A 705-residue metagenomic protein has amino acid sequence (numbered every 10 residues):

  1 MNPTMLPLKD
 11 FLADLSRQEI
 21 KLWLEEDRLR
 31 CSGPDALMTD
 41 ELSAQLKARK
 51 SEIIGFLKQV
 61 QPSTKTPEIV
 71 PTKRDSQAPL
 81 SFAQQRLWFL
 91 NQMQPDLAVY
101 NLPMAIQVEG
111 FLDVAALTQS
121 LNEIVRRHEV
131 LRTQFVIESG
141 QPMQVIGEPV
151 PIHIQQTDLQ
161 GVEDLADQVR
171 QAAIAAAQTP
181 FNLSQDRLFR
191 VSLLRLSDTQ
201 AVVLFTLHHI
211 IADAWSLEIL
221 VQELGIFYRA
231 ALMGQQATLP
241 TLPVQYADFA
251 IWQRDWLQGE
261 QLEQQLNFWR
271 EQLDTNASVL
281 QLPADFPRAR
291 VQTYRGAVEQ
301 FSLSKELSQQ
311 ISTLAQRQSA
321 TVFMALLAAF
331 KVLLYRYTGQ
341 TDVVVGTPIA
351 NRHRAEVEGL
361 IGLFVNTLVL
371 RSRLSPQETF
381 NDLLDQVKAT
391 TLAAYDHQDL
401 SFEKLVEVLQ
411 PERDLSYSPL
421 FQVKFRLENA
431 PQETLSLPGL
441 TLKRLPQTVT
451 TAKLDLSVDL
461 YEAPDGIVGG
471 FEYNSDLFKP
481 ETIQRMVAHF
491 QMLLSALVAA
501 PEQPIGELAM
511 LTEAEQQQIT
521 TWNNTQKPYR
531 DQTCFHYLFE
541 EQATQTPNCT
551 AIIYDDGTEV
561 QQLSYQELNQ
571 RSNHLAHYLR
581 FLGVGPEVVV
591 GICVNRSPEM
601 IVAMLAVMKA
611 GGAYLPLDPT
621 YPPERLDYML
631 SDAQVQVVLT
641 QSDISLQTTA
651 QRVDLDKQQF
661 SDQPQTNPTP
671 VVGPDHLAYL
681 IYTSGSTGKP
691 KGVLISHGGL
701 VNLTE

Functional and structural regions predicted by a protein language model:
M1-Q245, L266, E271, L282-F286 (+12 more regions): Carrier-protein-dependent adenylate-forming modules in NRPS/ANL systems
S51-G55, L273-T275, E306-Q309, N429 (+3 more regions): Extracytoplasmic/secretory N-terminal segments
Q94-N101, T118, E129-V130, T199-Q200 (+9 more regions): His-Asp-centered acyl/peptidyl-transfer active-site segments
G140-P142, S192-L194, P283-R290, V332 (+2 more regions): Short, solvent-exposed loop/turn elements at beta->coil junctions and helix N-caps that rim active or binding pockets
R187, T293-G296: Active-site-adjacent structural elements in folded domains
T275, L282, V345-R352, P616-L617: RNase H-like polynucleotidyl transferase catalytic core
R295-S308: DNA breakage-rejoining catalytic core of tyrosine-based enzymes
